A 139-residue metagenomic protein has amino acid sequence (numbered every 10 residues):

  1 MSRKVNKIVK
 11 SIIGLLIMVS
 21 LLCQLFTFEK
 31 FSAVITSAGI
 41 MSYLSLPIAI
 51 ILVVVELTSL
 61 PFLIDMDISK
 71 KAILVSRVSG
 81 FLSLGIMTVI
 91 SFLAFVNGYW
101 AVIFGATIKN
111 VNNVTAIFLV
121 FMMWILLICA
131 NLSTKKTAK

Functional and structural regions predicted by a protein language model:
M1-F26, I50, V54, P61-K139: Extended, low-polarity transmembrane helix blocks
S20-L52: Solvent-exposed, well-ordered loop and adjacent helix/strand elements within mature globular domains that form
